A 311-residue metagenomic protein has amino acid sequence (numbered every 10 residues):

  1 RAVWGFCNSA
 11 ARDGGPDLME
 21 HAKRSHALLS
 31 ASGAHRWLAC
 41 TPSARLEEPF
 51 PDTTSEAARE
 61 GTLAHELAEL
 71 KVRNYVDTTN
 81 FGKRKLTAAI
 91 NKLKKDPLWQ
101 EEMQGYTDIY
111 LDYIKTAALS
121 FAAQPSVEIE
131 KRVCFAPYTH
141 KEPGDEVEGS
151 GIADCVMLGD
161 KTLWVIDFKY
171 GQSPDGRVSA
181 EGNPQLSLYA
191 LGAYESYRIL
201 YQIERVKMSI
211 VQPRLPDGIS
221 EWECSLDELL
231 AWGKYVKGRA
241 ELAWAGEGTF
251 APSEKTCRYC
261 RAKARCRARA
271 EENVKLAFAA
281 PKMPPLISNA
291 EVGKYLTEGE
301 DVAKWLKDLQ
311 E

Functional and structural regions predicted by a protein language model:
V3-N8, G15-L163, R205-K207, G299: Metal-dependent nuclease catalytic cores that hydrolyze phosphodiester bonds in DNA/RNA, characterized by
R24-L28, R239-F250: Short, intrinsically disordered, charge-biased short linear motifs at domain edges
A44, A243-F278: Cysteine-cluster motifs in flexible loop/terminal segments that predominantly coordinate metals
D52-G61, F250-P252, L286-K294: Structural motif
R59, L63, N91, A123-W244: Mg2+/Mn2+-dependent nuclease catalytic core
V72-F81, S196-L200, L306-L309: Short helix-capping/linker segments at secondary-structure and domain boundaries
E148, G182, Y201, F250-S253 (+3 more regions): Active-site-proximal structural scaffolding
L276-E311: Contiguous, amphipathic alpha-helical segments that mediate oligomerization or scaffolding in large protein assemblies
